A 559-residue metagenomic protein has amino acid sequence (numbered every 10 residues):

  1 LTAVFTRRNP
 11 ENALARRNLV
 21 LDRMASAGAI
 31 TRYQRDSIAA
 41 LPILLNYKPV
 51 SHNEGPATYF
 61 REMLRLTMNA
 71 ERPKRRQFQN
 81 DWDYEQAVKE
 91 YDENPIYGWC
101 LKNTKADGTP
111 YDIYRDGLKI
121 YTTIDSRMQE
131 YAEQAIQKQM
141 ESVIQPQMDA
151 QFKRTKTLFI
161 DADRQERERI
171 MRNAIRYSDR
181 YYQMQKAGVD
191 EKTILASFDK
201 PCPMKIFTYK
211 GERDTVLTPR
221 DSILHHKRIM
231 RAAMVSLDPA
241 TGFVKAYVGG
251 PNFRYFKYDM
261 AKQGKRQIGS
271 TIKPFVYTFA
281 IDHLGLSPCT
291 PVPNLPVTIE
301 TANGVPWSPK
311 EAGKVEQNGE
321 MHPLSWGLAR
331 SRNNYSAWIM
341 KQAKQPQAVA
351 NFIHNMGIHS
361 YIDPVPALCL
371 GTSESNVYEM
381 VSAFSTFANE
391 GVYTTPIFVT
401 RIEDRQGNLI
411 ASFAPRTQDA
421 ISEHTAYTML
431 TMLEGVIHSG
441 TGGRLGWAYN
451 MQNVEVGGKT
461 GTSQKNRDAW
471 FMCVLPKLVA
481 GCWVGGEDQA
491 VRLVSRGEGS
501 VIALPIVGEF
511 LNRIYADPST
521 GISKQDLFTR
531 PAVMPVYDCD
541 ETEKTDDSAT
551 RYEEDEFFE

Functional and structural regions predicted by a protein language model:
L1-Q183, I339, H354-N355, H359 (+2 more regions): Non-catalytic, structured segments within soluble enzyme domains
T2-E11, V20-L21, A25, L45-G55 (+11 more regions): Second-shell loop/turn segments in exported
N12-R23, S37, Y59, M63 (+18 more regions): Extracytoplasmic/secreted proteins, especially bacterial periplasmic and envelope-associated proteins
K48-L66, L286-P346, Y393, R405-L430 (+1 more regions): Conserved catalytic neighborhood of penicillin-recognizing serine enzymes
T58, T122-S142, N173-D238, F243-V248 (+5 more regions): A penicillin-recognizing enzyme superfamily signal
Q86, N103, N333-H354, T460: A small/polar active-site loop signature that marks catalytic segments
D259, Q263-N303, S439, N512: Active-site rim segments in enzyme catalytic domains, especially the processed small/beta chain of N-terminal
P306-E311, A343-S382, G391, T395: Mid-domain, small-residue-enriched loop/turn segments at the edges of structured enzyme/sensor domains
